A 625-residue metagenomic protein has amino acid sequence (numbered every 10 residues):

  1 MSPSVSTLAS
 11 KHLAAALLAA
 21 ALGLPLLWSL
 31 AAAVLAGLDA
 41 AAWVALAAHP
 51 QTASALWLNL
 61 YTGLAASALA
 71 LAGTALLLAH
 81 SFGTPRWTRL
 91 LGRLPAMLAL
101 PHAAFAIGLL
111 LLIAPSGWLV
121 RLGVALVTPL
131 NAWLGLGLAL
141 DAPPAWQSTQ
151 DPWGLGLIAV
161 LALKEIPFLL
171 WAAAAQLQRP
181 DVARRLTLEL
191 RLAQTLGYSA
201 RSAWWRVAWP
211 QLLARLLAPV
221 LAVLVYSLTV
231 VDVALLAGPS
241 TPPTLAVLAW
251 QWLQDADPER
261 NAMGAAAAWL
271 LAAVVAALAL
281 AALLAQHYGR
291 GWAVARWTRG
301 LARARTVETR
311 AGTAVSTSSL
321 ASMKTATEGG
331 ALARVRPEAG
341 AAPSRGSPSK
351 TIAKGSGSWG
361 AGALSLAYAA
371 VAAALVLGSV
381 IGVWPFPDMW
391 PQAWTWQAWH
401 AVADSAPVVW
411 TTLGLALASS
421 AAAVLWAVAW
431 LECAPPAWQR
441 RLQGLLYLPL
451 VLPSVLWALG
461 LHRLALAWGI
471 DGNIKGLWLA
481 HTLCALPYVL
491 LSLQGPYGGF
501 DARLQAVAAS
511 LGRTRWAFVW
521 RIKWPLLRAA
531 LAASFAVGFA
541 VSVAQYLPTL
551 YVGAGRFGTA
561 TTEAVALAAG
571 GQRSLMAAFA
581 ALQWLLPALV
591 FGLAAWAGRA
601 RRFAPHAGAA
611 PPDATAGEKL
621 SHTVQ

Functional and structural regions predicted by a protein language model:
M1-A16, G83-L90, A282-A363, W438 (+1 more regions): Transmembrane alpha-helical segments of polytopic membrane transport and secretion proteins
L8-L38, A48-Q178, Q211-D232, L236-G238 (+9 more regions): Membrane-water interface segments at the C-terminal ends of transmembrane alpha-helices in multi-pass inner-membrane
A40-L46, P387-W396: Short, membrane-interfacial amphipathic segments enriched in basic
T52-H80, L177-Y198, L278-E308, P343: Alpha-helical transmembrane segments and their immediate interhelical/interface regions in integral membrane proteins
A96, R185-L196, G264, V409 (+4 more regions): Short hydrophobic faces within alpha-helices
P180-L212, F500, A506-L527: Short helix-to-coil transition segments within interhelical loops that connect adjacent transmembrane helices
V230-E259, D388-M389, Y546-S574, A607-A609: Glycine-rich helix-loop "coupling/hinge" segments at transmembrane-helix boundaries in multipass transporters
D257-W269: Helix-loop-helix hairpin linking two adjacent transmembrane segments in secondary transporters
